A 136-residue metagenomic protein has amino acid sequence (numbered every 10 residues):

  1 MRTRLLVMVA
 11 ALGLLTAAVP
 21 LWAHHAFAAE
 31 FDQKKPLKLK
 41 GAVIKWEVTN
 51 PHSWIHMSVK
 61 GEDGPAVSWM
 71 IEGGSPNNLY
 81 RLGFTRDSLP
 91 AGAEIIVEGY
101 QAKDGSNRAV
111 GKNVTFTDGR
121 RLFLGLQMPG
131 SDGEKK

Functional and structural regions predicted by a protein language model:
M1-R4: Positively charged n-region of N-terminal signal peptides that target proteins for export
V7-P20: Bacterial N-terminal signal peptides
W22-L37: Short boundary/loop segments of OB/S1/cold-shock single-stranded nucleic-acid-binding domains
G41-V43: Conserved hydrophobic positions within beta-strands
T49-K60: Short aromatic-glycine-enriched beta-strand elements
E72-R81: Short, structured beta-strand/loop micro-motifs enriched in basic residues and often containing a Trp
Y80-V97: Short nucleic-acid-contacting surface segments enriched for D/E, G, S/T with interspersed K/R
A102-L126: OB-fold/S1-family single-stranded nucleic acid-binding modules
